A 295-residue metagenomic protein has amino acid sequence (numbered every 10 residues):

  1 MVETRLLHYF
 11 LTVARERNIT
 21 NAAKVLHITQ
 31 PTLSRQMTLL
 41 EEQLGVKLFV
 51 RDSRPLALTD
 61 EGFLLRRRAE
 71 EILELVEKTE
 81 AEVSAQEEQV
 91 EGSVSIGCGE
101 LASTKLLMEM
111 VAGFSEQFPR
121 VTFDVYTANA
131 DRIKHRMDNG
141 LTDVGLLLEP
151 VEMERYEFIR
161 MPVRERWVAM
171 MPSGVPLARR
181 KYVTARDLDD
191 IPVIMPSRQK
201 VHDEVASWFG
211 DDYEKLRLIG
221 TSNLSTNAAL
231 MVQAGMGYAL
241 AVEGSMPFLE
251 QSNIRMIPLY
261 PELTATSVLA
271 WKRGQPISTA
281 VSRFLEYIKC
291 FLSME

Functional and structural regions predicted by a protein language model:
L11-P31: Short helix-boundary/capping micro-motifs
E41-L58: A short LG(V/I)-centered, amphipathic sequence patch enriched for acidic residue(s) preceding the LG motif
E91-M153, Y213, T221-L224: Central regulatory/effector-binding core of bacterial HTH transcription factors
L106, R255-E295: A late-sequence structural motif
N129-T142, L147-L148, R198-R255: Hydrophobic hinge/microswitch elements
E154-R160, R164-R166, R180, N223-G274: Beta-alpha-beta core module
Y156-W167, M171-V193: Flexible hinge/capping segments at coil-to-helix
P192-D212, I277-E286, E295: Secondary-structure junction motif
